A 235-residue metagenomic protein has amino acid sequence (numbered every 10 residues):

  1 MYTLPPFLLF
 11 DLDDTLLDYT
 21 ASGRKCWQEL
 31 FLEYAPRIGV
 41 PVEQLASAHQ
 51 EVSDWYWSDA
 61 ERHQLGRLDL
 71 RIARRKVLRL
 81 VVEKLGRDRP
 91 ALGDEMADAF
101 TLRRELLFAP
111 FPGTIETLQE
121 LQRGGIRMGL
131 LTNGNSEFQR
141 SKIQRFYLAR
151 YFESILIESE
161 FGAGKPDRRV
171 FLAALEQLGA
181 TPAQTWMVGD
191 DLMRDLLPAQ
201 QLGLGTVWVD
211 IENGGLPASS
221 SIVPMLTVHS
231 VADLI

Functional and structural regions predicted by a protein language model:
M1-L8, T20-A21, P36, V40-E43 (+3 more regions): Asp-based, Mg2+/Mn2+-dependent phosphohydrolase catalytic module
Y2-P112: N-terminal helical cap/lid subdomain that shapes the substrate entry/recognition surface in HAD-like hydrolases
